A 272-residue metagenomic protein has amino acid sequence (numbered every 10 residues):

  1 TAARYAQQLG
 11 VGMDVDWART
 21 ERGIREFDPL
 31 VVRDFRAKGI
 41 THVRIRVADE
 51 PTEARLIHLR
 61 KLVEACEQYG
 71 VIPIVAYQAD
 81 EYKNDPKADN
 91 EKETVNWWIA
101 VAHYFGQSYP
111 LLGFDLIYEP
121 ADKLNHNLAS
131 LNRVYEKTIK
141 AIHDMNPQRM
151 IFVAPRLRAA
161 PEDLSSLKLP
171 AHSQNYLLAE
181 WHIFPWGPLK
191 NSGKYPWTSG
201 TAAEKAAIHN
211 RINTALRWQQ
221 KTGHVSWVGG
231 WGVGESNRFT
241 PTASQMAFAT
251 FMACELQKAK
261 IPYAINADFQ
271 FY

Functional and structural regions predicted by a protein language model:
T1-D28: Boundary/entry segment of secreted carbohydrate-active catalytic domains
M13-W17, I45-D49, V75-E81, L116-Y118 (+4 more regions): A cross-domain feature marking catalytic cores of carbohydrate-active enzymes and several ubiquitous metabolic/repair
R19-F27, A48-I57, E81-K92, P120-N125 (+4 more regions): Acidic-and-aromatic substrate-binding clefts and catalytic sites of carbohydrate-active enzymes
E21-V31, S192-S199: Short, polar loop/linker segments at the starts of domains and inter-domain junctions
I24-V43, V47, P51-A79, K83-L116 (+1 more regions): An active-site-proximal structural segment forming one wall of the substrate-binding cleft that immediately precedes
K92-P196, T201-G234, K258-I261: Active-site region of glycoside hydrolase catalytic domains
R238-Y272: Aromatic-rich peripheral "rim/lid" segments of glycoside hydrolase catalytic domains that contact and position glycan
